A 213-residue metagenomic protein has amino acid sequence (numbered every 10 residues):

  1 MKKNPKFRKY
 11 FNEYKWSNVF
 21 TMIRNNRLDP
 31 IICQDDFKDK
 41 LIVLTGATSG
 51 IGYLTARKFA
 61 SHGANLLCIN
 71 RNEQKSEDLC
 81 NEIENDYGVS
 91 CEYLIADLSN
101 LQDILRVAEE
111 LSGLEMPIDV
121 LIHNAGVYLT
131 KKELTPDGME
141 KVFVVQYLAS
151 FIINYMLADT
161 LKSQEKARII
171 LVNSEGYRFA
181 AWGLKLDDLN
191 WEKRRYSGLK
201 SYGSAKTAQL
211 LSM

Functional and structural regions predicted by a protein language model:
M1-I42, E109, G113: Non-catalytic terminal and boundary segments that flank Rossmann-like NAD(P)-dependent oxidoreductase
L28-L67, R71: Canonical Rossmann dinucleotide-binding motif of NAD(H)/NADP(H)-dependent dehydrogenases/reductases, specifically
C33, T130-K132, E140-F143, K162 (+1 more regions): Catalytic loop of short-chain dehydrogenase/reductase
L41-L44, P117, L121-I122: Conserved hydrophobic beta-strands of the Rossmann-like cofactor-binding core in SDR/related NAD(P)H-dependent
E73, L94-R106: The beta1-alpha1 cofactor-binding region of Rossmann-like NAD(H)/NADP(H)-dependent oxidoreductases
R106-G113, K132, D137-V144: Active-site Tyr-X3-Lys motif and surrounding loop/helix of classical short-chain dehydrogenase/reductase
N124-T130: Conserved NAD(P)H cofactor-binding loop of Rossmann-fold oxidoreductase domains
Y147-L148: Ankyrin-repeat alpha-helix packing hotspot
